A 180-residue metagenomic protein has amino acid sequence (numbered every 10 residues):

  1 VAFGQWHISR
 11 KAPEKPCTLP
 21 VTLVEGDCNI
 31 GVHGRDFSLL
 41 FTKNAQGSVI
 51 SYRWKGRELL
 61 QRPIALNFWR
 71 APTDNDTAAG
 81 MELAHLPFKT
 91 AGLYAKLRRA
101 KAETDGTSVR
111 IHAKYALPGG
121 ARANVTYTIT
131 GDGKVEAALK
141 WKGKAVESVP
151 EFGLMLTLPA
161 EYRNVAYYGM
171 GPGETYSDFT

Functional and structural regions predicted by a protein language model:
V1: Short, aromatic- and glycine-rich surface loops/edge beta-strands on solvent-exposed regions
S9-T180: Beta-strand/loop-rich accessory regions of lumenal/periplasmic or secreted enzymes, predominantly carbohydrate-active
